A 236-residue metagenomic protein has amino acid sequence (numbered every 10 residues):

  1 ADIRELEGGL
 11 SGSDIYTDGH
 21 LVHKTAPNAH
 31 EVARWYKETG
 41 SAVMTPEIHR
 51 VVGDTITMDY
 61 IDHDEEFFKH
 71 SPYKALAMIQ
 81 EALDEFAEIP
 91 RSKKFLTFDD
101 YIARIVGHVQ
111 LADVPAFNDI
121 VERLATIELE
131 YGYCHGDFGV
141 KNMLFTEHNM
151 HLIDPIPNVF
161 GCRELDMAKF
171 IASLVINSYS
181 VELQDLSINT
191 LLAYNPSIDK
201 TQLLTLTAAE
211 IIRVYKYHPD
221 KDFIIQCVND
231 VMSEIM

Functional and structural regions predicted by a protein language model:
A1-E5: Juxta-kinase regulatory segment immediately upstream of eukaryotic protein kinase catalytic domains
G8-G12, L21-I56, F67-E85: A conserved alpha-helical element in kinase catalytic cores
S13-T17, E122-L165: Active-site acidic catalytic loop and adjacent metal/ATP-binding pocket of ATP-dependent phosphoryl transfer enzymes
T17, T25, D59-Y60, F145: Conserved hydrophobic "DFG−1" position in protein kinase catalytic cores
N28, D54-P72, G107, A208-Q226: A glycine-centered beta->alpha junction motif in the catalytic cores of kinase/phosphotransferase enzymes
T39-A42, D64-Y101, Q110-I127, Y131-Y133: Conserved kinase catalytic-core helix
Q80, I102, V106, V121 (+4 more regions): Residue-level detector of alpha-helical secondary structure
E164-S197, T207-N229: Active-site activation/catalytic loop segments of kinase-like enzymes and analogous catalytic loops in related
